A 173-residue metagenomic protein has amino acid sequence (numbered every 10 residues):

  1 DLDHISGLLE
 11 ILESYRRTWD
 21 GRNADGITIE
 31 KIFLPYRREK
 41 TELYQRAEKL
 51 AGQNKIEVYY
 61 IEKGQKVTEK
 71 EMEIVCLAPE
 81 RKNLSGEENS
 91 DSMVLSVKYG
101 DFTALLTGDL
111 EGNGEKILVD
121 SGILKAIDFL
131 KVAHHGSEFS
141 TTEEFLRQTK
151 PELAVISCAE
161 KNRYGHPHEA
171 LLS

Functional and structural regions predicted by a protein language model:
D1-S173: Non-globular, low-confidence helical/coil segments that flank catalytic cores
